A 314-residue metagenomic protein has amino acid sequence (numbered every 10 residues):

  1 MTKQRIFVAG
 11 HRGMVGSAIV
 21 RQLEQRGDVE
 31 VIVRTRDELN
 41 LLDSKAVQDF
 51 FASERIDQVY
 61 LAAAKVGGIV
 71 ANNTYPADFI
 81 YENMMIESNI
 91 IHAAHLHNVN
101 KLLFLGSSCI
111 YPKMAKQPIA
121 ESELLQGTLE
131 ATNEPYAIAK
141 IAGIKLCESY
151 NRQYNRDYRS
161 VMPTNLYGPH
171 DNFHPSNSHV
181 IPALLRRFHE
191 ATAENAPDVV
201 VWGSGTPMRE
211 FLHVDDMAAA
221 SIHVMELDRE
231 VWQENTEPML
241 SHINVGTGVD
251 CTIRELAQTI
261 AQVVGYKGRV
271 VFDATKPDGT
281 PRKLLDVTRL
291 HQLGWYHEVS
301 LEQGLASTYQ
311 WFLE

Functional and structural regions predicted by a protein language model:
K3, A9-G10, M14, A18-Q22 (+2 more regions): C-terminal substrate-binding subdomain of Rossmann-fold SDR/epimerase-dehydratase oxidoreductases
A9, R34, V59-K65, L102-S108 (+1 more regions): SDR active-site strand-loop-helix element
E24-D49: Adenosine-cofactor binding site in Rossmann-like domains, unifying the SAM/SAH pocket of S-adenosylmethionine-dependent
K45-M84, L96: NAD(P)H-binding glycine-rich loop region in Rossmannoid oxidoreductase-like domains and their noncatalytic homologs
S88-N133, R159: Conserved Rossmann-fold NAD(P)-dependent oxidoreductase catalytic core, especially the SDR/UDP-sugar
K101, G106-S107, I144-N172, P182-L184 (+2 more regions): Conserved beta-loop-beta element that borders a ligand/cofactor-binding pocket
G127, Y136, R209: Catalytic tyrosine of NAD(P)H-dependent dehydrogenase/reductases that use a Tyr as the general acid/base
P135, A139-A142: Active-site helix of classical SDR
